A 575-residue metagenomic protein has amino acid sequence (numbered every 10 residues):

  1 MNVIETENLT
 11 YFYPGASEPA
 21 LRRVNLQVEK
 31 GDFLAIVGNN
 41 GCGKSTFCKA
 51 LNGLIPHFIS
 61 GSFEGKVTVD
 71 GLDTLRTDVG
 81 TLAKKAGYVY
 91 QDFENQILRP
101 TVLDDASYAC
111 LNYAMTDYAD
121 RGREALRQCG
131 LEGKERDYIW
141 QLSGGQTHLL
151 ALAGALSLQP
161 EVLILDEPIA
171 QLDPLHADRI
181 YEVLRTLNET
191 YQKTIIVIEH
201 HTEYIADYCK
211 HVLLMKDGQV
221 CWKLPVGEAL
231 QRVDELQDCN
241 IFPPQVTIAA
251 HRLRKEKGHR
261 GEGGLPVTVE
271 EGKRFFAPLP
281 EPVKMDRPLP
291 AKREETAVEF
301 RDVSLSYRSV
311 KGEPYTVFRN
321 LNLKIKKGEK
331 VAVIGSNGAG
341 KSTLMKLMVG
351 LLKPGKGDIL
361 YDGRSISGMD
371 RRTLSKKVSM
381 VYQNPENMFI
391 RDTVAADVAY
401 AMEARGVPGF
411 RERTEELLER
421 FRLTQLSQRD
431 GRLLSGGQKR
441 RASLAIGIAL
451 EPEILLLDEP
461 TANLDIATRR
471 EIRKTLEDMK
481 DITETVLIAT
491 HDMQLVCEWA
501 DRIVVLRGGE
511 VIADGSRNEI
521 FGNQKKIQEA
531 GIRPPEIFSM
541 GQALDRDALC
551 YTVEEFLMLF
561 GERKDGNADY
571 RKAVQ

Functional and structural regions predicted by a protein language model:
N52, V349: Helix-to-loop junction immediately C-terminal to a conserved catalytic motif
S60-L72, G357-S365, L374: Conserved ABC transporter NBD signature motif
D117-K134, P408-L426: Conserved ABC ATPase "signature" region
Y138-L142, Q146, D430-L434: Conserved ABC ATPase signature
Q159, E451: Conserved catalytic motifs of ABC-family nucleotide-binding domains
L163-D166, L455-D458: Catalytic Walker B motif of ABC-type/P-loop ATPase nucleotide-binding domains
D217-G218, G508-G509: Conserved ABC ATPase "signature" C-loop
